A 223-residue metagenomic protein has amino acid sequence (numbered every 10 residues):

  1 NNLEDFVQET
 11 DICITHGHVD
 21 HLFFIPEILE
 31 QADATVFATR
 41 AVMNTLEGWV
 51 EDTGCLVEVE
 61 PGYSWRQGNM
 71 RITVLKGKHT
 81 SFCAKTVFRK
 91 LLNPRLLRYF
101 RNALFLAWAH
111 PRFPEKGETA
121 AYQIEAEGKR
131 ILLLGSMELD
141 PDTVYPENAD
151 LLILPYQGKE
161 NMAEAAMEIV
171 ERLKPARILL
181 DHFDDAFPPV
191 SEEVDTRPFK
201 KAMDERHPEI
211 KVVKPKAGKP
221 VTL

Functional and structural regions predicted by a protein language model:
N1-H18, F23-E30, G48, S81-W108 (+1 more regions): Pre-active-site segment of Zn-dependent metallo-hydrolases
V7-Q8, E30, E51, G68-M70 (+2 more regions): Structured loop/turn residues at beta-strand edges in well-structured enzyme cores
E9-H18, F37-R40, L132-S136, L152-Q157 (+2 more regions): Active-site neighborhood of phospho(di)ester-bond hydrolases with catalytic His/Asp-centered motifs
H18-F23, M43-L46, Y63-W65, S81-F82 (+3 more regions): Active-site environment of divalent metal-dependent phosphoester hydrolases
T35, W49-S64, P146, M167 (+1 more regions): Binuclear metal-ion centers of metallo-dependent hydrolases, dominated by the metallo-beta-lactamase
E60-Y63, N69-F82, M137-L139, A149-P155: Conserved catalytic scaffold of divalent metal-dependent phosphoesterases
S64-T73, E125-I131, T222-L223: Beta-strand-turn-beta hairpins that frame and shape the catalytic cleft of phosphate-ester-processing enzymes
A107-E171: Active-site-proximal loop/helix segments of hydrolase catalytic cores
